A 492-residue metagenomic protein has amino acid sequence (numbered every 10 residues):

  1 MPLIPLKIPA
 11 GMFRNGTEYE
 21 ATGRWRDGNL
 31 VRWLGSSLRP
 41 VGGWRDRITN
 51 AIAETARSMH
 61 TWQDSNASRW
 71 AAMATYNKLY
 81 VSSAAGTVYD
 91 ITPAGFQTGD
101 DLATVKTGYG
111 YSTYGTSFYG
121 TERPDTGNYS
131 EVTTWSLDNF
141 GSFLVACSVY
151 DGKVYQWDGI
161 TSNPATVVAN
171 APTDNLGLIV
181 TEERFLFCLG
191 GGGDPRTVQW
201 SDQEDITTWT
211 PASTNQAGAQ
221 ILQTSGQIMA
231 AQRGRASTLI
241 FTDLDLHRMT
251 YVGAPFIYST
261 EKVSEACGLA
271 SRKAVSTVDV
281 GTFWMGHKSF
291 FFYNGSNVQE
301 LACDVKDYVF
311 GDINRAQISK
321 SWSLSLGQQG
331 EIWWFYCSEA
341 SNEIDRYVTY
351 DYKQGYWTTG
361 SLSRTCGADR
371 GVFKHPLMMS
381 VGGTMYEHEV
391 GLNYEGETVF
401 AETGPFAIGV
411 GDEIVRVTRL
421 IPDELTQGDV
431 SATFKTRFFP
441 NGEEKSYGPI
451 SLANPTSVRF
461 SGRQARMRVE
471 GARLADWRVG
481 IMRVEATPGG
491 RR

Functional and structural regions predicted by a protein language model:
M1-P93, T107-E122, T126-Y129, T133-G141 (+1 more regions): Beta-sheet repeat architectures centered on beta-propellers
G43-H60, S117-S130, T161-K320: Beta-propeller and closely related beta-pinwheel folds
Y76, C147-V149, G190-G191, Y336-S338: Structural motif
L79-Y80, G152-V154, P195, L246 (+2 more regions): Structural signal for beta-propeller blades
T134-N139, V145-C147, L178-V180, A230-A231: Short, charge-rich binding segments
N139-T166: Hydrophobic or amphipathic alpha-helical targeting/insertion segments
